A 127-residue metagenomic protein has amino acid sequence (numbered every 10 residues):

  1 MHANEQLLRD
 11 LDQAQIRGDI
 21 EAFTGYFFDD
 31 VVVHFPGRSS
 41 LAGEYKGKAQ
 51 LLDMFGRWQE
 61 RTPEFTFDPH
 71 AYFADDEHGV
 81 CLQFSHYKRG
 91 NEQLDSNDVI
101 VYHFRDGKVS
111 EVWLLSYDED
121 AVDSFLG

Functional and structural regions predicted by a protein language model:
M1-D29, S124-G127: Short, low-complexity N-terminal intrinsically disordered segments enriched in polar/charged residues
H2-A3, L52-G127: A beta-strand edge to alpha-helix "cap/lid" segment located at domain peripheries
D10-Q13, L41, V112: Short, flexible active-site loop motifs that bind/organize anionic cofactors or intermediates
I20, T24-E77: A solvent-exposed, acidic/Ser-Thr-rich amphipathic alpha-helical stretch
